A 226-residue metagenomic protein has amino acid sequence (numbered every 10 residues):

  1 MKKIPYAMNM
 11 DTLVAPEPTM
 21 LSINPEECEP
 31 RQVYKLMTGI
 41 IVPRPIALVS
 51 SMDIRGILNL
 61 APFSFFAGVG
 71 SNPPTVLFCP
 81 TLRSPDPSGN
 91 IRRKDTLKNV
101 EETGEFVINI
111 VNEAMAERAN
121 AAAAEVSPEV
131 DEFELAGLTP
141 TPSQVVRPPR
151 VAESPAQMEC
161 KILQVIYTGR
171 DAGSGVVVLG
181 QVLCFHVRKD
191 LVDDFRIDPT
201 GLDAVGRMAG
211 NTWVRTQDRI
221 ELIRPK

Functional and structural regions predicted by a protein language model:
M1-K226: Basic, polyanion-binding surface patches
